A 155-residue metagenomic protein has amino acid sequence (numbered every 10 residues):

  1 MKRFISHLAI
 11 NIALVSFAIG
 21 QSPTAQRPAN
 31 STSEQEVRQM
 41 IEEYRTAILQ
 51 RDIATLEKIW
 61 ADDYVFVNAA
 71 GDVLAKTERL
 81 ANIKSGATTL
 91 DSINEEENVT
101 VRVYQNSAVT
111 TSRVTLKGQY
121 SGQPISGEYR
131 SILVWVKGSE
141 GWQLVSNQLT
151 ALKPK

Functional and structural regions predicted by a protein language model:
M1-F4: Positively charged n-region of N-terminal signal peptides that target proteins for export
H7-A18: Bacterial N-terminal signal peptides
I19-D62, Q143, K155: Short, low-complexity N-terminal intrinsically disordered segments enriched in polar/charged residues
Y44, L56, Y64, R79 (+2 more regions): Hydrophobic pocket/interface hotspot
I48, D63-L74, S85-T89: A short gly/proline-enriched turn/hairpin at secondary-structure junctions
W60, A70, Q105, V114-L116 (+2 more regions): A mature extracytoplasmic/lumenal domain signature
N82-I125: Surface-exposed, charged secondary-structure patches
E128-K153: Short beta-strand edge/turn micro-motifs at domain boundaries
